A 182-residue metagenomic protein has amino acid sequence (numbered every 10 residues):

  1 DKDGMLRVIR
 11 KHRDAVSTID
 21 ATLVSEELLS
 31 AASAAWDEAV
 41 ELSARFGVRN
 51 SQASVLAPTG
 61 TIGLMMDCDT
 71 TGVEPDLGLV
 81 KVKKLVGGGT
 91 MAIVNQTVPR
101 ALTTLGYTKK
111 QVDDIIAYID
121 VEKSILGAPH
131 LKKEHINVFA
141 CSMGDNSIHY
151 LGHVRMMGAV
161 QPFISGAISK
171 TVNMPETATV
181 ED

Functional and structural regions predicted by a protein language model:
D1-A34, V40-D182: Catalytic alpha/beta core of large soluble enzyme barrels
